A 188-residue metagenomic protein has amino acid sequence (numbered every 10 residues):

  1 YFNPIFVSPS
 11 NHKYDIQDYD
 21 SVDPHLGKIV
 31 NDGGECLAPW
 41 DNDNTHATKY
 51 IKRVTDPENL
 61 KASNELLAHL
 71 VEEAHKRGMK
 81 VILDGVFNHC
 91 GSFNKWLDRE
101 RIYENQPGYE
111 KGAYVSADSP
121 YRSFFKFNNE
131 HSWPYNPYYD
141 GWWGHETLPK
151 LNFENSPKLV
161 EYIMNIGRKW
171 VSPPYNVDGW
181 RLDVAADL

Functional and structural regions predicted by a protein language model:
Y1, I82, R181-D183: Conserved beta-strand positions in the central sheet of alpha/beta enzyme cores
I5-P174: Substrate-binding/active-site clefts of carbohydrate-active enzymes
H89, A186-L188: Acidic-and-aromatic substrate-binding clefts and catalytic sites of carbohydrate-active enzymes
